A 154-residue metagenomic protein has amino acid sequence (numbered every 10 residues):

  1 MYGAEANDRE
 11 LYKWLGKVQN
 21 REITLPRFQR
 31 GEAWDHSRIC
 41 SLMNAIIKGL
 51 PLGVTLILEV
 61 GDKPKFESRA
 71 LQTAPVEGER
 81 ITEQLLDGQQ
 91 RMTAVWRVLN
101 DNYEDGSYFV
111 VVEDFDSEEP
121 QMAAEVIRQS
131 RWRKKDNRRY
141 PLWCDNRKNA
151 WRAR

Functional and structural regions predicted by a protein language model:
Y2-H36, C40-R154: Basic- and aromatic-enriched surface patches that contact anionic nucleotides/nucleic acids
